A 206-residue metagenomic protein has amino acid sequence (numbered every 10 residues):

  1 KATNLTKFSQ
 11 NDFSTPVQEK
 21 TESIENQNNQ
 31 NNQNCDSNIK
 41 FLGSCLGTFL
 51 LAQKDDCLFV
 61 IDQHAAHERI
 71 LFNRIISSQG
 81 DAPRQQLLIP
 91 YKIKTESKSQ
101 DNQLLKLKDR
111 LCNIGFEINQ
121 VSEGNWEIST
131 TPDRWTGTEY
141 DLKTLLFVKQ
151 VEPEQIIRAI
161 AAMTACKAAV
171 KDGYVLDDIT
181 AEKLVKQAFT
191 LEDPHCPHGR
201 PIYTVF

Functional and structural regions predicted by a protein language model:
K1-N38: Acidic, low-complexity intrinsically disordered tails
K40-F206: Long, charged low-complexity intrinsically disordered regions
